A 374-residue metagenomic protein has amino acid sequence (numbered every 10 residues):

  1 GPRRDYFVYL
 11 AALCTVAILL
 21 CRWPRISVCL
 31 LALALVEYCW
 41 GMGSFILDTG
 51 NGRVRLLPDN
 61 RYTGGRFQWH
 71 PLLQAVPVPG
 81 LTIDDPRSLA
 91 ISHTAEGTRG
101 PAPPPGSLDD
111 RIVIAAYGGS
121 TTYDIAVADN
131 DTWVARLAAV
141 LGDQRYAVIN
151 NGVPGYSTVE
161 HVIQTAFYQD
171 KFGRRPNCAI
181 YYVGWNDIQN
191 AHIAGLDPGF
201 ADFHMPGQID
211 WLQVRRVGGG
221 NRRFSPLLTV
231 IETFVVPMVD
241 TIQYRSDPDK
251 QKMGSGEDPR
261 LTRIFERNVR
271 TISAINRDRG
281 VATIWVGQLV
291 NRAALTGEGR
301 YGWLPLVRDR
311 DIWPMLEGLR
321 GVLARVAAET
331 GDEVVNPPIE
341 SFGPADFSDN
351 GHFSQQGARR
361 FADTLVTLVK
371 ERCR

Functional and structural regions predicted by a protein language model:
G1-L19: Membrane-embedded alpha-helical segments of integral membrane proteins
R22-G43: Internal/C-terminal transmembrane anchor helices
F45-V140, G343-A345: Membrane/wall-proximal cationic-aromatic binding patches
V113-A115, T121-R223: Conserved SGNH/GDSL esterase-like catalytic core that processes O-acyl groups on lipids and polysaccharides
N150-G152, G287-Q288, N336-P338: Residue-level recognition of beta-strand->loop/alpha-helix junctions
W185-A324, F342-P344: Serine-dependent acyl-ester chemistry module
F265, G331-E333, F347-R374: Histidine-centered active-site loop/cap adjacent to the catalytic His in serine esterases/O-acetyl transfer systems
